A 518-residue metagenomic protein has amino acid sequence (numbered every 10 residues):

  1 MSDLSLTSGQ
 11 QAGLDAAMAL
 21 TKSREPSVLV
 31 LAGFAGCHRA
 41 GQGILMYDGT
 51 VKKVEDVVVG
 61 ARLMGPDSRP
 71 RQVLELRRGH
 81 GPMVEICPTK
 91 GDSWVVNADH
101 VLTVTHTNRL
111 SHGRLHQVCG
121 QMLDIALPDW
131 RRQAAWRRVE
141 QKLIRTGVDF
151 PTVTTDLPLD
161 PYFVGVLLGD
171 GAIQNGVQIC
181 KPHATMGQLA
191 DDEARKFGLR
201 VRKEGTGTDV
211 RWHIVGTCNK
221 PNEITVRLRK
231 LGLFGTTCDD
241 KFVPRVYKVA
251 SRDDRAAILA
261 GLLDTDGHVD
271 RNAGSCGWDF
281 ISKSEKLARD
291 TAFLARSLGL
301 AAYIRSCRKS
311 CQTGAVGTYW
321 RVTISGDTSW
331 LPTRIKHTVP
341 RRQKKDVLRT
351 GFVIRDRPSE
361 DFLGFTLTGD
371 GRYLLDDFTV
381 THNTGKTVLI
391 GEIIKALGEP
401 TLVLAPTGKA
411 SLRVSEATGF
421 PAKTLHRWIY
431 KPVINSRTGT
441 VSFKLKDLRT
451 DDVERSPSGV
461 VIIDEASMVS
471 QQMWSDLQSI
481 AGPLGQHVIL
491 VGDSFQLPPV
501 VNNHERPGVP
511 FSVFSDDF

Functional and structural regions predicted by a protein language model:
M1-C37, T384-F518: Conserved ATP-binding/catalytic motifs of P-loop helicase motor domains
C37-M46: Short, basic/aromatic beta-hairpin or loop at an interaction surface
H38, V54-V58, R455: Short, well-ordered loop/turn sites that connect or cap secondary structure elements
D48-K52: Short, solvent-exposed loop/turn positions at domain surfaces that link secondary-structure elements or cap domain
V54, V59-R69, E75-C311, V347-N383: Intein-associated homing endonuclease modules of the LAGLIDADG/DOD-type, together with closely related HINT-family
G216-K230, V316-I324, N435-L445: Short, surface-exposed amphipathic charged segments that create phosphate/polyanion-binding patches used for binding
T237-A250, R334-K345, S456-D464: Extended, charge-rich low-complexity interaction segments
T318-R342: Polar, glycine-rich mid-to-C-terminal structural blocks that act as macromolecule-binding/assembly scaffolds
